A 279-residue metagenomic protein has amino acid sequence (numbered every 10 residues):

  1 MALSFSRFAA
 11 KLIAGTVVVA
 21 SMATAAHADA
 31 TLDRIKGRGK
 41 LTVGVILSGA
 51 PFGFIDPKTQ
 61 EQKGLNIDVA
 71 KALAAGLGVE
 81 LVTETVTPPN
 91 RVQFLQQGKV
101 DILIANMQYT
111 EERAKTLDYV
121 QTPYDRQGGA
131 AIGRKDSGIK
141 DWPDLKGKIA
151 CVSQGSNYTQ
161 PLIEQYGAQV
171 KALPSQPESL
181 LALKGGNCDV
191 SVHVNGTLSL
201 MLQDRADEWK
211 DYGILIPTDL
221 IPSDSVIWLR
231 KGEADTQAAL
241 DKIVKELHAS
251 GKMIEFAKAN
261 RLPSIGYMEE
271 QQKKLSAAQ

Functional and structural regions predicted by a protein language model:
A28-N106: Extracytoplasmic small-molecule ligand-binding "clamshell" domains of the periplasmic binding protein/Venus flytrap
L32, Q62-L65, A114-Y124, G213-P217 (+1 more regions): A structural signal for short loop-to-beta-strand junctions that line the ligand-binding cleft of periplasmic/secreted
T42-P51, Q62-A75, Q108, G128-S179 (+1 more regions): Bilobed "Venus flytrap"/periplasmic-binding protein-like clamshell domains and structurally analogous long
I67, V82-Q93, G155-N157, K171-G185 (+1 more regions): Short helix-initiation/N-cap motifs at beta->coil->alpha
I67-G76, D136-I139, P143, I149 (+2 more regions): Extended ligand-binding regions for polar small-molecule ligands
K71, A75, E80-D144, G213 (+1 more regions): Acidic, polar ligand-binding/catalytic clefts
Q93, M107-K115, P161-E164, D189-I221: A ligand-binding cleft/hinge motif common to bilobed small-molecule-binding domains
D125-G133, Q203-V244, P263-Q279: Periplasmic-binding protein-like
